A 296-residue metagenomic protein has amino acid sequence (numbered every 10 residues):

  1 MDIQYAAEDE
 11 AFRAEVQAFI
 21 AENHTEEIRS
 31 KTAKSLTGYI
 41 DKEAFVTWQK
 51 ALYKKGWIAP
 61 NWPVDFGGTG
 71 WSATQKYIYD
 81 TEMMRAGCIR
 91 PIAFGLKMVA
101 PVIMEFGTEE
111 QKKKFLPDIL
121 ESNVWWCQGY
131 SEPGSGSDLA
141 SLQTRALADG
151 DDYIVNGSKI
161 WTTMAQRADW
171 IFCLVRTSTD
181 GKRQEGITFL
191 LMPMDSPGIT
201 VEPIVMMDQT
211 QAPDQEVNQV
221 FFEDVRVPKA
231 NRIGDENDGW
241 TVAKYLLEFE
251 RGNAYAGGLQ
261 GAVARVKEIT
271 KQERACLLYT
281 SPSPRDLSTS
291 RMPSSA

Functional and structural regions predicted by a protein language model:
Q49-N123, M164-W170: Internal helix-loop-helix
N123-Y130: A short, Trp-centered hydrophobic/proline-enriched beta-strand micro-motif
D152, N156-E202: A short core secondary-structure module
P197-R226: Flexible, small-/acidic-enriched active-site or ligand-binding loops
V225-G239: Long, acidic (Asp/Glu-rich), low-complexity accessory segments flanking structured domains
E248-R265: A conserved active-site cap/scaffold subdomain adjacent to cofactor or substrate pockets
Y279-D286: Conserved small/polar residues in nucleotide/adenosyl-binding loops
R291-A296: Hydrophobic alpha-helical segments, chiefly the membrane-spanning helices and signal/signal-anchor peptides
